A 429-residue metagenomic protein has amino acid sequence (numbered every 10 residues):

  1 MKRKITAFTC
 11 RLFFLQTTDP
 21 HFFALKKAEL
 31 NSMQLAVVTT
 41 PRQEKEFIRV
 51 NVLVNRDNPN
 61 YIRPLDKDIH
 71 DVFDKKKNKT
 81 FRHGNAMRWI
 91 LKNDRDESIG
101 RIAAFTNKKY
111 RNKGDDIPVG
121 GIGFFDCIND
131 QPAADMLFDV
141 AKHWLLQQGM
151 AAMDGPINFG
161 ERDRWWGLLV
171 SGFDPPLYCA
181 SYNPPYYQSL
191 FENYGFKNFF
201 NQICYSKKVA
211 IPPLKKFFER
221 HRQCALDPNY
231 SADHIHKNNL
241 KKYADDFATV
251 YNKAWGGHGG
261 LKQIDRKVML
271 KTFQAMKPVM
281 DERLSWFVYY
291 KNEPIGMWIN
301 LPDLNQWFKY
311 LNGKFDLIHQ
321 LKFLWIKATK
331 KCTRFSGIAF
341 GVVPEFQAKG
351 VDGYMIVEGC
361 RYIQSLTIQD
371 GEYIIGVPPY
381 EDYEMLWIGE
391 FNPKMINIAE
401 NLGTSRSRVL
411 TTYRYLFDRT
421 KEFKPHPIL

Functional and structural regions predicted by a protein language model:
F23-E44, I48-L53, F217-K241: Conserved N-terminal entry element of GNAT/NAT acetyltransferase domains
N51-D94, G100-K113, H234-G341: A conserved beta-strand-loop-helix scaffold within acyl/acetyltransferase catalytic domains
S98, K108-R111, E161-D163, P212 (+6 more regions): Flexible loop/turn segments at secondary-structure boundaries
N112-G195, N312-L402: Acyl-donor binding region in acyl/amide transferases
S181-H258: Acyltransferase donor/substrate-recognition loop-hinge adjacent to the catalytic core
S206-H221, T411-L429: C-terminal "cap" of GNAT-fold acetyltransferases
Y289-Y290, W298-L304, I338-P344, M355 (+4 more regions): Active-site proximal loops enriched in glycine and acidic residues that flank catalytic Cys/His/Asp and coordinate
